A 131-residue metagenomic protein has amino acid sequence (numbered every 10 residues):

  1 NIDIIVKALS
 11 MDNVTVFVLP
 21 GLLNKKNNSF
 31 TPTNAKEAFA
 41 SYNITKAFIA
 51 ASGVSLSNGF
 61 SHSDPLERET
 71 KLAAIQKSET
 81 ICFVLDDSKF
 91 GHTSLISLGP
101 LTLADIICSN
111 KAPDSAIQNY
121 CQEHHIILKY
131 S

Functional and structural regions predicted by a protein language model:
D3-S131: Conserved phosphate- and dinucleotide-binding cores of soluble alpha/beta proteins, encompassing both enzyme active
